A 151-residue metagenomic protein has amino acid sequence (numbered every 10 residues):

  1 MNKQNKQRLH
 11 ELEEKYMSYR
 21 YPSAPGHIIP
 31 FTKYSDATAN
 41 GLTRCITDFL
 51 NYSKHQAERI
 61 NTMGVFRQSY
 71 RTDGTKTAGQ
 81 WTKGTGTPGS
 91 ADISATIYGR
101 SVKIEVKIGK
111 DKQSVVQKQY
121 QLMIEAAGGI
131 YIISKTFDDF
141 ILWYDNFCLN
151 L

Functional and structural regions predicted by a protein language model:
M1-L151: Catalytic phosphate/metal-binding cores of nucleic-acid and nucleotide-processing enzymes, i.e., regions that mediate
